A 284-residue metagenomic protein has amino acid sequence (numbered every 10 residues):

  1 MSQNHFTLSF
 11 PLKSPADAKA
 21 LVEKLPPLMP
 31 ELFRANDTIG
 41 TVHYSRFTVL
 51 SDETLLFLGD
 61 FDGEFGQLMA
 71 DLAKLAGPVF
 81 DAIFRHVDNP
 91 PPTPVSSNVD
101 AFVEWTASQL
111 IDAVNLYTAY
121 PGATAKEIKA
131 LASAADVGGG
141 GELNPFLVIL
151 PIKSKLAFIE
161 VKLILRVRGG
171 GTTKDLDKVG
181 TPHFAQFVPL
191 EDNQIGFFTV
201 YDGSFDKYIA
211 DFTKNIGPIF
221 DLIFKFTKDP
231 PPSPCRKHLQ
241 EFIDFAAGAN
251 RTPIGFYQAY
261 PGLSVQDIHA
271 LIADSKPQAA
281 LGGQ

Functional and structural regions predicted by a protein language model:
M1-T54, D60-Q67, P92-Q194, V200-K207 (+2 more regions): Short S/T/G/P-rich N-terminal loop/turn motif that feeds into the first structured element of a domain
G77-T93, G217-P232: Conserved short beta-strand edge segments in small beta-sheet-based binding/regulatory domains
